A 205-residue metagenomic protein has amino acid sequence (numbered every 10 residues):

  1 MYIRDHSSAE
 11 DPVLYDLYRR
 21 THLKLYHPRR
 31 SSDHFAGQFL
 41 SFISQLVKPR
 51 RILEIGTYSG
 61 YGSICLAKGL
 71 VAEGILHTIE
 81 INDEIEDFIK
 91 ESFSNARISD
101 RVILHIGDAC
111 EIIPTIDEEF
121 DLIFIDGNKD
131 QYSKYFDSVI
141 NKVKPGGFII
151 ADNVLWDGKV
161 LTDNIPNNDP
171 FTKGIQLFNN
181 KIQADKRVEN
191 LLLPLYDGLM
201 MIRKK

Functional and structural regions predicted by a protein language model:
M1-L122, K129-I150, V154-K205: A short alpha-helical cap/connector motif
